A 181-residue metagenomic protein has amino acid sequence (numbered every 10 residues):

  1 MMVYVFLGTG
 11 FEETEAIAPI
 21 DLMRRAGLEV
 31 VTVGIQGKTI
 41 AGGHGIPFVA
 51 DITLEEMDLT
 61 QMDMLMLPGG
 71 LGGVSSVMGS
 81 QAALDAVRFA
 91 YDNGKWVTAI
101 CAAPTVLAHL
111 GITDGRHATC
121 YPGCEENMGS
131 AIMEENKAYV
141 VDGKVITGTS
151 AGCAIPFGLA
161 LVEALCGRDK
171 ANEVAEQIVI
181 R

Functional and structural regions predicted by a protein language model:
M2-V5, G10-F11, L22-I35, D51-R181: Active-site-adjacent pocket-lining segments in enzyme domains
E15: Glycine-rich, flexible N-terminal cofactor/catalytic loop recognition
A41-D51: A cross-family phosphate/adenosyl-ligand binding-site feature
